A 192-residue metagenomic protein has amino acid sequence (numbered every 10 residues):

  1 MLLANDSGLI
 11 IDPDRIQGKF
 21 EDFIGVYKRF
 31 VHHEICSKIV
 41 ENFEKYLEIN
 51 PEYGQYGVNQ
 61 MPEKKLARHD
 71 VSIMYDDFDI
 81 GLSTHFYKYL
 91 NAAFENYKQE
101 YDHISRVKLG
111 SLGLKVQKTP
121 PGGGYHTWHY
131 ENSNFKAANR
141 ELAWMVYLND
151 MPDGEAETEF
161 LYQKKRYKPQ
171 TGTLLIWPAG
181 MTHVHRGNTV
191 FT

Functional and structural regions predicted by a protein language model:
L2-K108: Non-heme Fe(II)/2-oxoglutarate
K45, Y147-M151, G180-M181: Glycine-rich, acidic and aromatic/proline-enriched surface loops and short helix-turn segments that act as binding
I49-N50, H126, M151-E159: Substrate-binding/catalytic groove segments of enzymes that remodel or degrade extracellular structural polymers
D76-Y89, S111-G113, P169-T173, G180-T182: Acidic/histidine-enriched, beta-strand-rich ligand/metal-binding domains
S105-P120: Acidic, glycine-rich loop-and-strand cores that form catalytic or ligand-binding grooves in diverse globular domains
V116-P120, N134-D153: Short, conserved beta-strand element in jelly-roll/cupin
Y125-S133: Cyclophilin-type peptidyl-prolyl cis-trans isomerase
R140, D153-T192: Catalytic core of Fe(II)/2-oxoglutarate
